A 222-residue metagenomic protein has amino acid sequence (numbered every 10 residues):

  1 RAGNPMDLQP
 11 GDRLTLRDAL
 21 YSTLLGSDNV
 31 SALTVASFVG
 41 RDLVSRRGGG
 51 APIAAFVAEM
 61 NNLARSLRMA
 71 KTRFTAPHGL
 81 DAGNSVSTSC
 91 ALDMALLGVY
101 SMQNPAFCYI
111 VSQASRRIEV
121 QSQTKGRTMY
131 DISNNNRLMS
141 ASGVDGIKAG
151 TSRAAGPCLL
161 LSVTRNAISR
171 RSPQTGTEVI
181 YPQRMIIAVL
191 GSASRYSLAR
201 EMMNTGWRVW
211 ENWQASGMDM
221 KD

Functional and structural regions predicted by a protein language model:
R1-S22, G26-S37, R41-G48: Active-site-proximal loop and beta-strand segments within enzyme catalytic domains
L16-A19, S37-D222: Penicillin-recognizing serine hydrolase domain
